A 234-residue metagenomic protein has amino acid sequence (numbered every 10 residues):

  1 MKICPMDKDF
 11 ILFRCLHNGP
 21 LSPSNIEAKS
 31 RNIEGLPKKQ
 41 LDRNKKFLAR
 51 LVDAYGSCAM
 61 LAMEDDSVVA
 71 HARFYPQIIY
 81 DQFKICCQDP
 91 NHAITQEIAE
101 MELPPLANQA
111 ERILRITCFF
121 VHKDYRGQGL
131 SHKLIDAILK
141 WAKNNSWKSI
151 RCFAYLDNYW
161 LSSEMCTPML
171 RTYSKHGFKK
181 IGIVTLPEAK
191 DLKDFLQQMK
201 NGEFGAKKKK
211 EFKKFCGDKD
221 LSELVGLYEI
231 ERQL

Functional and structural regions predicted by a protein language model:
M1-S57, K123, K143-L234: Terminal substrate-recognition subdomain of acyl/acetyltransferases
F47, R115, L134-I138: Short, hydrophobic/aromatic alpha-helical segments in well-folded domains
R50, M63, V68-C118, E188: Conserved acyl-donor/pantetheine-binding loop and adjacent beta-alpha core of acyl/acetyltransferases and related
D53-Y55, V68, S131: Short, well-structured hydrophobic secondary-structure segments
A59-L61: Residue-level detector of beta-strand face positions
F83-I85, G127, L161-S163: Generic domain-boundary/flexible-linker signal
Q109-L114, S131, S162, C166: Short capping loops/turns at secondary-structure boundaries
V121, G127-K143: Conserved acetyl-CoA-binding loop-helix of GNAT-fold acetyltransferases
